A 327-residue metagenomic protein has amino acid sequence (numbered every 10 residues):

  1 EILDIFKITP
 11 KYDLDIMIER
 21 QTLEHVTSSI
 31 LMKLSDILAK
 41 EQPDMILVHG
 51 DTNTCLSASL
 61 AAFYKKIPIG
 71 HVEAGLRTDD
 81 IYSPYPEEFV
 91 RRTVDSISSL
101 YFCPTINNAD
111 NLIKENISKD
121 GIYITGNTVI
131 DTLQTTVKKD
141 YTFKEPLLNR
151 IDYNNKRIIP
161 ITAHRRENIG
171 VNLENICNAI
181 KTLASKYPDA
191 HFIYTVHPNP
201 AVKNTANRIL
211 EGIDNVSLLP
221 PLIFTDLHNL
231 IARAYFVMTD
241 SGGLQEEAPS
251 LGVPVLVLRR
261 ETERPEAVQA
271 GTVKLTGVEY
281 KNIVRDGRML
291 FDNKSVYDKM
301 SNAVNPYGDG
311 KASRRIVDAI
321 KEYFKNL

Functional and structural regions predicted by a protein language model:
E1-Y194, N199-L327: Nucleotide-activated sugar donor-binding and catalytic core shared by glycosyltransferases and related lipid-linked
